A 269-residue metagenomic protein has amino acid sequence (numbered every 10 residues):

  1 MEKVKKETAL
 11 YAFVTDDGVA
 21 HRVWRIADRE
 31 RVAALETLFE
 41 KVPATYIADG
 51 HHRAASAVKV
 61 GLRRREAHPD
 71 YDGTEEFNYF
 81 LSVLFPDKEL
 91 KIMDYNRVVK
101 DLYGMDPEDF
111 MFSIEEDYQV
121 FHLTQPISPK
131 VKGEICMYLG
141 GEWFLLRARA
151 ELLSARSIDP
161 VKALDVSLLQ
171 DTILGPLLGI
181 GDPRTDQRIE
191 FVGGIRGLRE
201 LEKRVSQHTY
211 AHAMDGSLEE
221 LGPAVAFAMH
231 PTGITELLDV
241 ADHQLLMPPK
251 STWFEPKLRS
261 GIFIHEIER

Functional and structural regions predicted by a protein language model:
M1-Y210, L218-R269: Surface-exposed, charge/polar-rich loops and edge strands
